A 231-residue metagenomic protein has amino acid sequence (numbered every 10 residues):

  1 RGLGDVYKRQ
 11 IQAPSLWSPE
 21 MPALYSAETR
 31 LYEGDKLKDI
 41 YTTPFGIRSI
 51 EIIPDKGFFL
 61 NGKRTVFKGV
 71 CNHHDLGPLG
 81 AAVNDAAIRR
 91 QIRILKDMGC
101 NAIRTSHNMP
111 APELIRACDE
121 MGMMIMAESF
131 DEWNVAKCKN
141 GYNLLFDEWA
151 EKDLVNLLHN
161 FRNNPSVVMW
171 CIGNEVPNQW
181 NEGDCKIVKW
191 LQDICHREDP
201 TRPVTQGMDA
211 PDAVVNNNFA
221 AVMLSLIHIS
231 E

Functional and structural regions predicted by a protein language model:
R1-I125, D153-H159, N163, V168-M169 (+2 more regions): Secreted/periplasmic carbohydrate-active enzymes, especially glycoside hydrolases
G2-G4, H228-E231: Cys/His-enriched low-complexity segments
E20, E128, E175, E231: Acidic-residue sensor for enzyme active/binding pockets
H73-A86, M98-S106, D131-W149, I172-D184 (+1 more regions): The substrate-binding groove and active-site-proximal loops of carbohydrate-active enzymes, especially glycoside
M109-P110, E132, D209: Conserved beta-strand edge residues that scaffold enzyme active sites
E113, V135-K137, A213: Short secondary-structure boundary/hinge segments and terminal tails
E120, F146-S230: Active-site neighborhood of glycoside hydrolase catalytic domains
I125-A127, Q206: Hydrophobic residues in well-ordered beta-strands that form the structural core
